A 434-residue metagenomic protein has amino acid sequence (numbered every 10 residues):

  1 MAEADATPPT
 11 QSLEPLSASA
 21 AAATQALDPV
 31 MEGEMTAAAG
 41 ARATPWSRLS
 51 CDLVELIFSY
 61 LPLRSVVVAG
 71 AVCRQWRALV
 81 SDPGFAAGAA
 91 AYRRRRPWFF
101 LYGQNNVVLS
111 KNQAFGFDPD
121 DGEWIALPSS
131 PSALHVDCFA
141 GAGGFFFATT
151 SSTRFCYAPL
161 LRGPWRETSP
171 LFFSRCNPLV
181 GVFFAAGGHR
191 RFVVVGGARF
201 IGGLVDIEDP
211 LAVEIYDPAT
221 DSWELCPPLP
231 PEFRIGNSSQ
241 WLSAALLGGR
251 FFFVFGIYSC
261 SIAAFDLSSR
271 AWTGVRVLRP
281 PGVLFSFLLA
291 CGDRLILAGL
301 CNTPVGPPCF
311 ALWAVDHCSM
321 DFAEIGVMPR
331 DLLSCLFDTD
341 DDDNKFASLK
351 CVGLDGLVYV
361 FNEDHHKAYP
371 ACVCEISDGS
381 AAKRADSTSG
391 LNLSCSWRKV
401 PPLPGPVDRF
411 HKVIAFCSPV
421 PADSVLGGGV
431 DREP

Functional and structural regions predicted by a protein language model:
M1-R48, L56, R432-P434: CRL adaptor-proximal regions
P45, L49-V67, V72-V80, F85: Short hydrophobic alpha-helical "box" of cullin-RING ligase substrate receptors that recruits the CRL scaffold
A71-R77, P83, A89-R96, L171-S174 (+1 more regions): Short amphipathic alpha-helical segments embedded in low-complexity Lys/Glu-rich regions
S81-N112, P131-A140: Beta-strand-rich domains and repeat architectures in extracellular enzymes and scaffolds, especially beta-propellers
A87-R93, C138-A140, G181-G188, W241-G248 (+3 more regions): Structural signature of eukaryotic scaffold interfaces centered on beta-propeller domains
K111-N112, E123-V305, F310-A314, C395: A sequence/structural signal of beta-propeller blade repeats
C309-P434: C-terminal closing repeat unit and adjoining cap/tail of repeat-based domains
